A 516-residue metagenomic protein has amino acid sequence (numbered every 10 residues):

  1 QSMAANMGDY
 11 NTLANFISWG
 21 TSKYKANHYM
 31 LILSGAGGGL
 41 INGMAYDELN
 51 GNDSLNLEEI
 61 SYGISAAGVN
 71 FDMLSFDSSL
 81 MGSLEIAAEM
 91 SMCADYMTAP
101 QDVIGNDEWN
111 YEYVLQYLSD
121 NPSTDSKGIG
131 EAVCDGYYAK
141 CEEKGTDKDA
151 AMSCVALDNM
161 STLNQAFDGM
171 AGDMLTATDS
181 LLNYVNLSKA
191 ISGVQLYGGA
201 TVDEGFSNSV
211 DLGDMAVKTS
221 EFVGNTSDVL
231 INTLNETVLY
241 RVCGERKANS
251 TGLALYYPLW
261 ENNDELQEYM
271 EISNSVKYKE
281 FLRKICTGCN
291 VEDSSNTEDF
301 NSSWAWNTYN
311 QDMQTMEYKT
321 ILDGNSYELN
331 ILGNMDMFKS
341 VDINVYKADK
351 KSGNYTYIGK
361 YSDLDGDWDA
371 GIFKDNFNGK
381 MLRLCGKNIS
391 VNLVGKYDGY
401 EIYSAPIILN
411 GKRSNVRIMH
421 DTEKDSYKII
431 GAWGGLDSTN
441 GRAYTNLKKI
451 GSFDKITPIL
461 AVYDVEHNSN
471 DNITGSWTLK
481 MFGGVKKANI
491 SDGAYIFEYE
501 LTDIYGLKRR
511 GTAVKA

Functional and structural regions predicted by a protein language model:
Q1-K25, A516: N-terminal extension/subdomain marker
A26-H28, F71: A general structural motif
S34-G37: Short glycine-enriched loops at secondary-structure junctions
G39, M44-F76, M81-A516: Terminal, contiguous helix-loop blocks that mediate binding/assembly
